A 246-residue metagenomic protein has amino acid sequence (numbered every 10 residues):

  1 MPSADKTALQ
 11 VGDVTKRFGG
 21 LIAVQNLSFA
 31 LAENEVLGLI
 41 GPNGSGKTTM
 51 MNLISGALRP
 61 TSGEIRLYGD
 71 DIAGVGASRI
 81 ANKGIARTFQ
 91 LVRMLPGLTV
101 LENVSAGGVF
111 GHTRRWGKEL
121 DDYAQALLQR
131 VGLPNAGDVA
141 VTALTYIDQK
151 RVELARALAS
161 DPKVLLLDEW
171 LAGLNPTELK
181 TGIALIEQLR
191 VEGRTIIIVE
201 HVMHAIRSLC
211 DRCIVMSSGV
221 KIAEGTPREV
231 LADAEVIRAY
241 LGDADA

Functional and structural regions predicted by a protein language model:
P2-A246: Glycine-rich phosphate-binding loops of nucleotide-dependent enzymes
